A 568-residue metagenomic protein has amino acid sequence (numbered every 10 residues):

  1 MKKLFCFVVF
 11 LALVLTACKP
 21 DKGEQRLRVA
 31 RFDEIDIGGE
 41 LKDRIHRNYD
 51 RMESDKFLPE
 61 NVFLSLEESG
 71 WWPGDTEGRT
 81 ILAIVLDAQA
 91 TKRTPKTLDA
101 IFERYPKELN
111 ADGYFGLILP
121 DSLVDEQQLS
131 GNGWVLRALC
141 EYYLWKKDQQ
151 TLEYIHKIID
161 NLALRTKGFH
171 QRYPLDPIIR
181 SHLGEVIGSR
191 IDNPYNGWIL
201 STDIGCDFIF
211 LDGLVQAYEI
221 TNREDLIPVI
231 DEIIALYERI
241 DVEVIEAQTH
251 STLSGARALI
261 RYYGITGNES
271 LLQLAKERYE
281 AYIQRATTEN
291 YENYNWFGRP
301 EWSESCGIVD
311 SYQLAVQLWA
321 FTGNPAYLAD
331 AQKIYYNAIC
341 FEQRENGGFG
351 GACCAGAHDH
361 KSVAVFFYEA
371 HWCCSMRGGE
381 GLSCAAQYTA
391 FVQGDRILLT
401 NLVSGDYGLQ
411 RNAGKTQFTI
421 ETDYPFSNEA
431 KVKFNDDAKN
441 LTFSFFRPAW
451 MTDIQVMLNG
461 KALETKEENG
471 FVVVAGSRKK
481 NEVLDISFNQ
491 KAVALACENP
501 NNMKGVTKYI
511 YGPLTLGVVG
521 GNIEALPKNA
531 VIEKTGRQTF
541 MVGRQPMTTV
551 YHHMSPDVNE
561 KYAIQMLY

Functional and structural regions predicted by a protein language model:
L4-L13: Sec-dependent N-terminal signal peptides
L15-A17: C-terminal motif of bacterial Sec signal peptides marking the signal peptidase cleavage site
P20-R79, A83-L119, L152-K157, K167 (+2 more regions): Low-complexity, Ser/Thr/Pro/Gly-enriched N-terminal "stalk/linker" regions
R31, L41, G78-R93, W134-Q149 (+6 more regions): Well-ordered alpha-helical scaffold segments within catalytic/enzyme domains
N61-E77, G116-V135, Q171-D207, Y237-N268 (+2 more regions): Solvent-exposed loop and edge beta-strand segments that line ligand/cofactor-binding and catalytic clefts
G264-Q284, G298-G347: Catalytic-core region of carbohydrate-active enzymes that cleave or remodel glycosidic bonds
A275, L328-K433, S487-Y568: C-terminal beta-rich recognition modules with glycine/proline-rich loops and embedded aromatic residues
M451-A475, A494-N502: Solvent-exposed beta-strand/loop surfaces of large extracellular or lumenal domains
